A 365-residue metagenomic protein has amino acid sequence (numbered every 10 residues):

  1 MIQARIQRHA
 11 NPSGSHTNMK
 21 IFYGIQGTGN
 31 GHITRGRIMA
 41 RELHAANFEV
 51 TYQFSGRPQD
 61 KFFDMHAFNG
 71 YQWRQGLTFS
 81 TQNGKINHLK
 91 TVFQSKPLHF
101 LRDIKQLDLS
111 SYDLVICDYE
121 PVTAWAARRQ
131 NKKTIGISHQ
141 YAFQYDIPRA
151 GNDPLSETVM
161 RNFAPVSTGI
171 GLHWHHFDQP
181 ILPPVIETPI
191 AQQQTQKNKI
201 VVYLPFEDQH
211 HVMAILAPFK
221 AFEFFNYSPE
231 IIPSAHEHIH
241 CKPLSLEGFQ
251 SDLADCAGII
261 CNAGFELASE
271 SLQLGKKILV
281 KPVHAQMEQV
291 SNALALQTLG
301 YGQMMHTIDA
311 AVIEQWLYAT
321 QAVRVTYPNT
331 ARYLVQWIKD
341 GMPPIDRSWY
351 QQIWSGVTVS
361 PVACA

Functional and structural regions predicted by a protein language model:
Q26-N30, A45-L98: Conserved nucleotide-sugar phosphate-binding/catalytic loop shared by glycosyltransferases and other
H32-L43: Short amphipathic alpha-helix
A40, V185-G258: Donor-nucleotide binding loops and adjacent catalytic segments primarily of GT-B fold Leloir glycosyltransferases
K85-L114, Y119-V122: Conserved nucleotide-sugar donor-binding subdomain of glycosyltransferases
V115-P121, A126, D252-S291: A donor-sugar binding/catalytic signature common to diverse glycosyltransferases and related nucleotide-sugar
Q144-Q209, N226-P229: A nucleotide-sugar donor-handling region in carbohydrate enzymes
A268, L272-Q321: Catalytic binding pocket for nucleotide-activated donors in carbohydrate/polymer assembly enzymes
Q315-A365: C-terminal amphipathic helix plus adjacent low-complexity, charged tail appended to glycosyltransferase catalytic
